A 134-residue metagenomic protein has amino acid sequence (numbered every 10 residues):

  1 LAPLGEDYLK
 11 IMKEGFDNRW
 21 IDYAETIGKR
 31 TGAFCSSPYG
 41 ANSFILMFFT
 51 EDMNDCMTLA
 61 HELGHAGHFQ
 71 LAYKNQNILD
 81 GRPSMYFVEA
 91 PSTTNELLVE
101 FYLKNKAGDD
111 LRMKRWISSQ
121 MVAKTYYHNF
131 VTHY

Functional and structural regions predicted by a protein language model:
L1-Y134: Cation-handling catalytic/transport regions enriched in His/Asp/Glu
